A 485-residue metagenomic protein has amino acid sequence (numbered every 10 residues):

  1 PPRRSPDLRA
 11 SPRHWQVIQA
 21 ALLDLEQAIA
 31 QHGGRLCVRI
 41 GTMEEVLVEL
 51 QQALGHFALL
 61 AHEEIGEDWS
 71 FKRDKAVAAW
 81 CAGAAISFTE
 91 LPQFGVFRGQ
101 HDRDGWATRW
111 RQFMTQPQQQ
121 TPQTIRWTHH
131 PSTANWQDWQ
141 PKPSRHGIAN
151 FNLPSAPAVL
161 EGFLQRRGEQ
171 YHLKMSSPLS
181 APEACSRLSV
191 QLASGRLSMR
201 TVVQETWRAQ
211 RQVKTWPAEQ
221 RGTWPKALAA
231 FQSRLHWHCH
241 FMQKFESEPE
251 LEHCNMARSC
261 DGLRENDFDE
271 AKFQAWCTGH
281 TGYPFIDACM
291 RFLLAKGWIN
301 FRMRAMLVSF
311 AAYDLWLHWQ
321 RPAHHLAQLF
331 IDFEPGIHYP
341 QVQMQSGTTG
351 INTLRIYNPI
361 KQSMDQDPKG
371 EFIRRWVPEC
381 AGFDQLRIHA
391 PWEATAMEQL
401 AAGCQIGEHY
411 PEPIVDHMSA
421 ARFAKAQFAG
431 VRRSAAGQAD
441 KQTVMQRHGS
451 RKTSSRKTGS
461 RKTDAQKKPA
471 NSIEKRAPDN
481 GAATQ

Functional and structural regions predicted by a protein language model:
R3-R4, R187-Q385: Active-site-proximal binding-pocket segments
P6-C37, Q52-F57: Contiguous, structured surface segment used for ligand recognition
A21, L25, M43, A156-F163 (+6 more regions): Alpha-helical packing segments of well-folded alpha/beta enzyme cores
H32-R35, T42-G162, P340-V342: Beta-rich, aromatic/charged-enriched effector core domains that present basic-aromatic interfaces for binding
I86, D104-S259, E371-R456, R461 (+3 more regions): Glycine/tryptophan-enriched, flexible segments
